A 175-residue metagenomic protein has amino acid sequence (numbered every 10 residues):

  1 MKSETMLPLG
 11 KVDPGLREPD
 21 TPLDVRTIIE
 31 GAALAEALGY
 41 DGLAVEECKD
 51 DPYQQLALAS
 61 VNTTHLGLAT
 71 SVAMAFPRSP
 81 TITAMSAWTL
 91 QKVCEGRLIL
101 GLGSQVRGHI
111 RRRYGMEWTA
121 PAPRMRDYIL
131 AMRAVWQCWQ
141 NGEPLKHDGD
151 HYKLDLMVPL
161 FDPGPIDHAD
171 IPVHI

Functional and structural regions predicted by a protein language model:
M1-G67, H168-I171: N-terminal beta1-alpha1-beta2 module of alpha/beta enzyme domains
P8-G10, C48, A73-A75, G103-R107: Active-site beta-loop-alpha junctions enriched in small/polar residues
D13, A84-I175: Internal, glycine-rich beta/alpha segment that forms the wall or movable "lid" of small-molecule/cofactor binding
E18, A32, G39, F76-I82 (+2 more regions): Conserved N-terminal glycine/acidic-rich loop preference
P19-L23, T27, R78, I82 (+1 more regions): Alpha-helix N-cap and loop-to-helix initiation/capping positions
I29, A33, Y53, A57 (+2 more regions): A structural signal for well-ordered alpha-helical segments within the folded catalytic domains of diverse enzymes
V45-C48, S79, P121, H174-I175: Glycine- and other small-residue-rich loops at beta-strand/loop junctions that grip anionic moieties
G67-A73, I99-L100: A short, GP-enriched loop/loop-strand-helix hinge that lies immediately N-terminal to, or at the N-terminal rim
